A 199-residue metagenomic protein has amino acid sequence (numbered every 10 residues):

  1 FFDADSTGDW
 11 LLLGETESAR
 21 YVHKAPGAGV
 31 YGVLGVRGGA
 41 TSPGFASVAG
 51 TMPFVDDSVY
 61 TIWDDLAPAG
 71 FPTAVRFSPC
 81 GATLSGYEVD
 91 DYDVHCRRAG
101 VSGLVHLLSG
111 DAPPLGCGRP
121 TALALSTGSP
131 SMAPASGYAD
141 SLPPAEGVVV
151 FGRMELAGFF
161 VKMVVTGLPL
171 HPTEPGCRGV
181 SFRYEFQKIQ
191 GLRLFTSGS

Functional and structural regions predicted by a protein language model:
F1-A4: Conserved aromatic beta-strand anchor motif in extracellular beta-sandwich/beta-rich domains
S6-T7, H171: Acidic glycine-/aspartate-rich tracts in secreted/extracellular proteins
T7, V30-V36, V48-D57: Charged, helix-prone or intrinsically disordered regulatory segments positioned adjacent to compact structured domains
L11-E17: Short beta-strand segments within Ig-like beta-sandwich modules, predominantly Fibronectin type-III
G14, A46-S199: Surface-exposed, beta-sheet-biased, low-hydrophobicity segments with strongly acidic/polar composition
E17, G27, F159: Exposed loop/turn and edge beta-strand positions of beta-sandwich/beta-sheet ligand-binding modules
Y21-P43: Beta-strand-rich modules
